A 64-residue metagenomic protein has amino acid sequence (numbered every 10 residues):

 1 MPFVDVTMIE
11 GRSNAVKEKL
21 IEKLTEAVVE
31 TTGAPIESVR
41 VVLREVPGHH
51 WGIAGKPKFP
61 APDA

Functional and structural regions predicted by a protein language model:
P2-A64: A domain-level signal for the structural core that forms small-molecule/cofactor-binding pockets and catalytic centers
